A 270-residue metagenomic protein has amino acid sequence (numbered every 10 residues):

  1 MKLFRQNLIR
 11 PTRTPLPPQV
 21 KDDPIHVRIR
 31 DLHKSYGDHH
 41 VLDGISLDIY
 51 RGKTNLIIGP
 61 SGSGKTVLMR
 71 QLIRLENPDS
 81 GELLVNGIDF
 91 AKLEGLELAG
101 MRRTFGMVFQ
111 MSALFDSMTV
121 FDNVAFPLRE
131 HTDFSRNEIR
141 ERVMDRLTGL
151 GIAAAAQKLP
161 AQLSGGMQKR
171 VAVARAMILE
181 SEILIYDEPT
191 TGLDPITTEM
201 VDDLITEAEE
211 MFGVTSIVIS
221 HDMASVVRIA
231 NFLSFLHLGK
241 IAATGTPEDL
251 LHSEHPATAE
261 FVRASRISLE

Functional and structural regions predicted by a protein language model:
I73: Helix-to-loop junction immediately C-terminal to a conserved catalytic motif
I88-D89, R136-A154, T206: Conserved ABC ATPase "signature" region
L159-L163, M167: Conserved ABC ATPase signature
I178-E182: A short, proline-enriched helix->beta-strand linker immediately N-terminal to the Walker B motif in ABC-type P-loop
L184-D187: Catalytic Walker B motif of ABC-type/P-loop ATPase nucleotide-binding domains
P195-T197: Helix N-cap at the start of a conserved alpha-helix in ABC-type nucleotide-binding domains
